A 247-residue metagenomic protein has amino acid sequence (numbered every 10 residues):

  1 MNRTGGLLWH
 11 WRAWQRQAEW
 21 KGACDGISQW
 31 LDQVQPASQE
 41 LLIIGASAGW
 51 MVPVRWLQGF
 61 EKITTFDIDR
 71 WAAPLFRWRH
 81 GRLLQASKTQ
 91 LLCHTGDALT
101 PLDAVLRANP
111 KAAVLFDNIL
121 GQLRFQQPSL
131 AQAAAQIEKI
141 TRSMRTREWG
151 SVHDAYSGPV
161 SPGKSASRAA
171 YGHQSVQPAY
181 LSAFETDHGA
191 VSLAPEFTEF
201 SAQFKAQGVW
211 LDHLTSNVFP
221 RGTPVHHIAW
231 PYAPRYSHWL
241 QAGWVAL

Functional and structural regions predicted by a protein language model:
M1-S38: Class I SAM-dependent methyltransferase Rossmann-like catalytic core, especially the SAM/SAH-binding loop
A37-G49: Conserved class I S-adenosyl-L-methionine
S47-F60: Conserved SAM-binding loop of SAM-dependent methyltransferases across substrates and taxa, primarily the Class I
D69: Conserved SAM/SAH-binding beta-strand->alpha-helix loop
R79-A108: S-adenosyl-L-methionine
L106-A108, P128-W149: A short glycine-rich, Lys/Arg-flanked "PGG" loop and its adjoining helix->strand segment in the class I
K111-L130: A short SAM/SAH-binding and catalytic strip from SAM-dependent methyltransferases
G158-L247: Charged, low-complexity C-terminal accessory regions
